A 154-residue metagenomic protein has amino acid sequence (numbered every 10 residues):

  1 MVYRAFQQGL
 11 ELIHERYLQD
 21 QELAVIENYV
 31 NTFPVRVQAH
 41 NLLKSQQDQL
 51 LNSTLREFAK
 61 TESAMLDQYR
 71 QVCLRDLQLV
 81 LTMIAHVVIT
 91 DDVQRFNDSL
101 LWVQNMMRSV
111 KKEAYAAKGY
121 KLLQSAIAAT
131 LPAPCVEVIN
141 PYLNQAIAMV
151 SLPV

Functional and structural regions predicted by a protein language model:
M1-L101, N105-A117, A129-V154: Core of compact, soluble alpha-helical bundle domains
L123: Conserved phosphate-interacting/catalytic interface
